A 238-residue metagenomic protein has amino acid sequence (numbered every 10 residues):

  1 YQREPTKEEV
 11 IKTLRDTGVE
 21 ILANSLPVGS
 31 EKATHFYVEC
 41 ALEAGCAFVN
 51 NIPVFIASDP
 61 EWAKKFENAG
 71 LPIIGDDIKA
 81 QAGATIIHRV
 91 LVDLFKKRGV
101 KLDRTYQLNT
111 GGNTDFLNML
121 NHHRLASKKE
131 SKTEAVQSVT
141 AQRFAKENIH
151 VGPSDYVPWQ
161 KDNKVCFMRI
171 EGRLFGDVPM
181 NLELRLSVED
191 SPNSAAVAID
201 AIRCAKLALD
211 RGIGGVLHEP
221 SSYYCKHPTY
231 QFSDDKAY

Functional and structural regions predicted by a protein language model:
Y1-A47, I56-F66, E183-Y238: Metallocofactor- and cofactor-centric catalytic cores in central/energy metabolism, strongly enriched
S30-K32, F36-A44, V49-R104, G111-H122: Glycine-/Pro-rich loop/turn segments that contact NAD(P) or position catalytic residues in Rossmann-like domains
I78, A82-G214, H218: Active-site-lining helix/loop region of Rossmann-like oxidoreductase modules
